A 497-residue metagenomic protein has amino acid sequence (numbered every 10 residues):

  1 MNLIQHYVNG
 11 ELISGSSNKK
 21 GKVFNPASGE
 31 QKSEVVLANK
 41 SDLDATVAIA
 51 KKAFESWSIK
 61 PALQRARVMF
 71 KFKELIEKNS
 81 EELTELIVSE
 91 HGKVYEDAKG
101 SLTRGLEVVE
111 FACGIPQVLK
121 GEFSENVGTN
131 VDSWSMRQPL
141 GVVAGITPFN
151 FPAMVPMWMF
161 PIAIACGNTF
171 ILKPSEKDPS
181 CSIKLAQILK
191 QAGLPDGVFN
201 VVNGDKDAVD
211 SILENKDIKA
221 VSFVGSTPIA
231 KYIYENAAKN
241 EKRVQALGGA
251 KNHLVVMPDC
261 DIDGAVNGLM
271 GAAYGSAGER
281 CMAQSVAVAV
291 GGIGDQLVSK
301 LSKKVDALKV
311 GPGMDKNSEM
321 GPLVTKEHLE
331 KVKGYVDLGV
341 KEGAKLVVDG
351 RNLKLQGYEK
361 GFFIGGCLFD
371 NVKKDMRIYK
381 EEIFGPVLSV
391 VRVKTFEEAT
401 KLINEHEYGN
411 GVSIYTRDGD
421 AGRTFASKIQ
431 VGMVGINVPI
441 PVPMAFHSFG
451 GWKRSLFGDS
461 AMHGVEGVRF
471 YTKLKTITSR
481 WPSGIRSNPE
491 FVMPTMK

Functional and structural regions predicted by a protein language model:
M1-A27, R351: Hydrophobic face of amphipathic alpha-helices that form TPR/SEL1-like repeat modules and related alpha-solenoid
K22, V36, S58-I59, H91 (+5 more regions): A structural signal for short, well-ordered beta-strand elements
S28-E34, L194, I218, V255 (+4 more regions): Conserved C-terminal structural/oligomerization subdomain of aldehyde/semialdehyde dehydrogenase
G29, R65, I87, V109 (+9 more regions): Residue-level signal for inorganic ion chemistry
E30-L119, N130: Glycine-rich loop-to-alpha-helix module at the N-terminal edge of alpha/beta enzyme cores
F54, S58, K73-S80, T84 (+18 more regions): Structural signal for hydrophobic packing residues in well-ordered secondary-structure cores of soluble enzyme domains
G121-G264, N317, V393, G458: Rossmann-like NAD(P) dinucleotide-binding subdomain of oxidoreductase/dehydrogenase enzymes
P228-K373, I436, I485-S487, V492-K497: ALDH superfamily catalytic-core signature
